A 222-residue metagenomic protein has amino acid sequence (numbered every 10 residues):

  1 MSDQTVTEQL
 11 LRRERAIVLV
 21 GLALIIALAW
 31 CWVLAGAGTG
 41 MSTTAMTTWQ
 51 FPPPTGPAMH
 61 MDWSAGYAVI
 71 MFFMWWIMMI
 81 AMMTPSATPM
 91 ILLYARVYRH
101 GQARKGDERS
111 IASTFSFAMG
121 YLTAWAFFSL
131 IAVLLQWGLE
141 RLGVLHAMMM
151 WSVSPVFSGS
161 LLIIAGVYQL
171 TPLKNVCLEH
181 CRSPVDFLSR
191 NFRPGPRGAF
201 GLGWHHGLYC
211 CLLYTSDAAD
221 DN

Functional and structural regions predicted by a protein language model:
S2-I77, H100-G106, V144-M150, N175-R193: Histidine-/acidic- and/or cysteine-rich, low-complexity loops and terminal segments associated with membrane
E8, F72-L122: Juxtamembrane transmembrane-helix termini in multi-pass membrane transport proteins
A23, V69-W76, I80, F115 (+5 more regions): Hydrophobic, lipid-facing residues on alpha-helical transmembrane segments of integral membrane proteins
A58-A81, S158-L162, G195-L208: Small-residue-enriched transmembrane helix starts and helix-helix packing motifs in multi-pass inner-membrane proteins
P89-R96, Q136-W137, E179, S216: Re-entrant/interfacial helical elements at transmembrane boundaries that shape and gate the permeation pathway
A126-R141, G159-S183: Transmembrane alpha-helix/helix-exit interface in multi-pass inner-membrane proteins
Y214-N222: Single conserved hydrophobic/aromatic residue that forms the stacking wall/gate of nucleotide- or nucleobase-binding
